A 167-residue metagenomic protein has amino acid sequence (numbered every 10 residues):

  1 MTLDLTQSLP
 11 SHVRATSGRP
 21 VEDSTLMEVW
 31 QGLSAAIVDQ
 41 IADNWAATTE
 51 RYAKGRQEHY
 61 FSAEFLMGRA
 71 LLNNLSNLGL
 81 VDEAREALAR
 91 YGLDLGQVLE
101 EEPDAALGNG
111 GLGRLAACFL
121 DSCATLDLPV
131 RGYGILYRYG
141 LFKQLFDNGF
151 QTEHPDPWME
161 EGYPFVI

Functional and structural regions predicted by a protein language model:
M1-I167: A conserved ligand/cofactor-binding region detector
